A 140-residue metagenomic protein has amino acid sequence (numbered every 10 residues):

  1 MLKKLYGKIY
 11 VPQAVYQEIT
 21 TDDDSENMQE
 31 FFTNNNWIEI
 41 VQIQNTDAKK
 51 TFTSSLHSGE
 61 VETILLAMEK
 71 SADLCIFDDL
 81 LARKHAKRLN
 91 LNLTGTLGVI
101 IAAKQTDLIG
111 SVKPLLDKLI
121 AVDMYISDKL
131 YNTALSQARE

Functional and structural regions predicted by a protein language model:
M1-A72, L80, L89-L91, P114 (+1 more regions): Active-site-proximal, substrate-binding regions of enzyme catalytic domains and RNA-binding/basic surfaces
M1-I9, E69, K84, R88-E140: Feature 3881 marks metal-assisted phosphotransfer/nuclease machinery and their flanking interaction elements
F77: Short beta-strand and adjacent tight-turn residues that come in two discontinuous sequence segments and form the edges
